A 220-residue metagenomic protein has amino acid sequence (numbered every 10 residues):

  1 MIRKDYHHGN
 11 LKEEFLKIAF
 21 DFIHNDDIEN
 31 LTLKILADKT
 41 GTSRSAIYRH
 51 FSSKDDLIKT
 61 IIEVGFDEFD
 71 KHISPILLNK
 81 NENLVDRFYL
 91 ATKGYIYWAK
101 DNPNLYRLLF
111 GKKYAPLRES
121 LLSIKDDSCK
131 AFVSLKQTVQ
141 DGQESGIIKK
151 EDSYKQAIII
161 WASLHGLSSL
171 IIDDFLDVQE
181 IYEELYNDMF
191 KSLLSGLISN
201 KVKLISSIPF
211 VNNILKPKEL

Functional and structural regions predicted by a protein language model:
R3, E63-F88, S120, K125-A131 (+1 more regions): Amphipathic alpha-helical linker/stalk segments
L11-F20, L36, I61-G65, F69 (+1 more regions): Generic hydrophobic, amphipathic alpha-helix propensity
E14, N25-D56, T60: Helix-turn-helix
I23, I58-G65, L109, L117: Alpha-helical DNA-contacting segments of helix-turn-helix folds
K54, I61, G65-F69, A91 (+7 more regions): Hydrophobic/aromatic residues within well-ordered alpha-helical segments
T60, S74-L105, I160, P209-F210: Hydrophobic alpha-helical connector segments
N104-Q137, L176-Q179: Short secondary-structure transition hinges
L121, Q143-K191, N200-L220: Hydrophobic/aromatic-rich alpha-helical bundle segments in the mid-to-C-terminal region
